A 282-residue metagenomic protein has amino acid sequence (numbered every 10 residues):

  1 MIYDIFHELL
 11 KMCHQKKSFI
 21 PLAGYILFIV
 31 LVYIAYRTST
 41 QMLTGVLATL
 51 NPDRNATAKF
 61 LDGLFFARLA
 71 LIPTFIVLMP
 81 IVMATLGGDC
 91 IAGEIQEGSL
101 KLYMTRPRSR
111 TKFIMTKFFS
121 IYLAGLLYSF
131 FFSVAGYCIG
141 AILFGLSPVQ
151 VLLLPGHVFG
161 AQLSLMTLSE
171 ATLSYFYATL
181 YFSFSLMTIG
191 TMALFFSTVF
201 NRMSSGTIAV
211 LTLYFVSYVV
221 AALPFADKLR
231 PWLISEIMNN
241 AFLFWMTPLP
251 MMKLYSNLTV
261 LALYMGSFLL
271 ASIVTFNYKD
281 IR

Functional and structural regions predicted by a protein language model:
M1-I26: Aromatic- and glycine-rich beta-strand/loop motifs that create alpha-glucan
K11, Q15, F195, V199 (+1 more regions): Junction motif at the cytosolic side of a transmembrane helix
K16-S18, S109-T111, M115, R202-T207: Membrane-helix interface segments
F28-D89, T116-T188, L194, N239-L263: Secretory targeting signals
V32-M42, A171-T172, F200-L233: Transmembrane helix segments
M83-G87, L100, A135, M192 (+4 more regions): Hydrophobic/aromatic residues in alpha-helical transmembrane segments
A84-M104, R110, I281: Transmembrane helix boundary and interhelical loop/hinge segments in multi-pass membrane proteins
A226-M246: Short hydrophobic, aromatic-rich alpha-helical segments embedded in or entering the lipid bilayer of multi-pass
